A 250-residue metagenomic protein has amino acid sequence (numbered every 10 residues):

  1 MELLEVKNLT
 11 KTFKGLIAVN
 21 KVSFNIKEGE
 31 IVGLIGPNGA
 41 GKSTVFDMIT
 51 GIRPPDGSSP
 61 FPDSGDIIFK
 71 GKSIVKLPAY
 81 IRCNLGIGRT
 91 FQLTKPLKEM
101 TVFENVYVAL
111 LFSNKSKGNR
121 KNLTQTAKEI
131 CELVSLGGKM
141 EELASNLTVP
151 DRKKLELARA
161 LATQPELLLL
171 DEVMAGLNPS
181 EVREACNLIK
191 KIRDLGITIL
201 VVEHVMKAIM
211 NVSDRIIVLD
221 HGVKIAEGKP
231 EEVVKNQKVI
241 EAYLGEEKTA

Functional and structural regions predicted by a protein language model:
E2-E5, L9-A250: Glycine-rich phosphate-binding loops of nucleotide-dependent enzymes
